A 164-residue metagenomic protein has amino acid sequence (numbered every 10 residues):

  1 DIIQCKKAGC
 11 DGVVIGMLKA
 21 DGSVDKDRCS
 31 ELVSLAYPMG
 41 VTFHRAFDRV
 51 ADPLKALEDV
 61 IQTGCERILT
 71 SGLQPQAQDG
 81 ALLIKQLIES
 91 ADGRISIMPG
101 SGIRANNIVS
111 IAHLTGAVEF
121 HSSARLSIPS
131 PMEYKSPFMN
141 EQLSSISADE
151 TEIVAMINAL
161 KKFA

Functional and structural regions predicted by a protein language model:
D1-Q4, D48-T63, L87-I97, I103-S122: Catalytic cores of alpha/beta
Q4-G22, C65-Q78, T115-P137: Glycine-rich phosphate-binding active-site loops on the catalytic face of alpha/beta enzymes
K7-G12, L35-M39, S90-R94, E152-A164: A structural motif corresponding to the C-terminal end of an alpha-helix and its immediate exit/capping segment
M17-Y37, V50-A56, Q74-S90, A105-S110 (+2 more regions): Active-site-adjacent beta->alpha loops and helix N-cap segments on the catalytic face of soluble alpha/beta enzymes
S23, F47-D48, M98-P99, S147: Residue-level marker of alpha-helix boundaries and capping positions
T70, Q76-I97, R125, L143 (+1 more regions): Metal-centered catalytic cores of metalloenzymes
A112-A164: Long hydrophobic alpha-helical segments typical of transmembrane helices together with their membrane-interfacial
